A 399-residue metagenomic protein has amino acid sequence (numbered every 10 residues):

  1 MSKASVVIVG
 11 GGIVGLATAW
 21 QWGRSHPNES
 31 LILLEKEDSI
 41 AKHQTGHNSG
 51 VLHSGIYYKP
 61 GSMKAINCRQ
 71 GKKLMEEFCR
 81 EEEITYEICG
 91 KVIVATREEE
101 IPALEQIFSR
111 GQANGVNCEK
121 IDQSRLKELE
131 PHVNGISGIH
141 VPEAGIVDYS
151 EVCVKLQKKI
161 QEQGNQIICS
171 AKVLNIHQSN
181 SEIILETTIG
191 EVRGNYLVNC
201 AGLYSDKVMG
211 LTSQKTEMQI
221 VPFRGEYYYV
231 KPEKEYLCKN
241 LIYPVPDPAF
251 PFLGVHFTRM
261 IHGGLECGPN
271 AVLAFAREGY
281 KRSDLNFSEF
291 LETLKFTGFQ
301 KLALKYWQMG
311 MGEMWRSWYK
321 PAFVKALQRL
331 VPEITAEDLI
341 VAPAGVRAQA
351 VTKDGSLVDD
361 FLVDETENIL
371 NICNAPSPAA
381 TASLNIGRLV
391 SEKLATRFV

Functional and structural regions predicted by a protein language model:
M1-V14, I32: Beta1/beta-strand and adjacent pyrophosphate-binding region of the FAD-binding site in flavoprotein oxidoreductases
A17, I176-N286: Flavin-dependent oxidoreductases
G23-H47: Glycine-rich FAD pyrophosphate-binding loop
A41-G71, E82-Y86, L273-M309: Glycine-rich active-site loop/strand segments that organize a redox cofactor
G50-R125, G135, G254-V255, A276: Dinucleotide-binding Rossmann-like beta1-alpha1 core, especially the glycine-rich loop that anchors the ADP
K59-Q70, V94-A103, I139-K159, I168 (+2 more regions): Short beta-strand to alpha-helix junction loop
I139-Y196, C200, Y204-K207, A382-A395: Helical element adjacent to the flavin cofactor pocket in flavoenzyme catalytic cores
R282, T297, L302-V399: C-terminal catalytic lobe of FAD-dependent flavoproteins
